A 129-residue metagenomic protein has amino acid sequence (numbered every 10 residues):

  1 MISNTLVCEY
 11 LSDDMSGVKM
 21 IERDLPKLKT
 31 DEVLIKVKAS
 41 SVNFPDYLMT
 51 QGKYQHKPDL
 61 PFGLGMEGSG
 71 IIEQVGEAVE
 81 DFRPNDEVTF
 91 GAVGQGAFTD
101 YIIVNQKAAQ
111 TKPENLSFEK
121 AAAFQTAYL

Functional and structural regions predicted by a protein language model:
M1-L6, V33: Short structural boundary motif marking the start of a folded domain
S3, I21, D86, T99-Y101 (+1 more regions): Extracytoplasmic/periplasmic beta-strand context in beta-sandwich domains, especially the cupredoxin/COX2 CuA-binding
C8, T50, E73-Q74, I103-N105: Short beta-strand-to-turn element immediately C-terminal to the catalytic PLP-Schiff-base lysine in fold type I
E9-G17: Extracellular beta-rich ligand/substrate-recognition surface
M20-L25, S69-I71, Y101-I103, A109: Conserved hydrophobic/aromatic beta-strand scaffold that supports enzyme active sites
D24-S41, K53-G96, L116: Glycine-rich beta-strand-centered segment in the early N-terminal region that forms part of a ligand/cofactor-binding
P45-Q51: Cytochrome P450 core scaffold surrounding the K-helix E-X-X-R motif and the conserved "meander" helix-loop region
G91-L129: NAD(P)H dinucleotide-binding glycine-rich loop of Rossmann-like/cofactor-binding domains, especially the beta1-alpha1
